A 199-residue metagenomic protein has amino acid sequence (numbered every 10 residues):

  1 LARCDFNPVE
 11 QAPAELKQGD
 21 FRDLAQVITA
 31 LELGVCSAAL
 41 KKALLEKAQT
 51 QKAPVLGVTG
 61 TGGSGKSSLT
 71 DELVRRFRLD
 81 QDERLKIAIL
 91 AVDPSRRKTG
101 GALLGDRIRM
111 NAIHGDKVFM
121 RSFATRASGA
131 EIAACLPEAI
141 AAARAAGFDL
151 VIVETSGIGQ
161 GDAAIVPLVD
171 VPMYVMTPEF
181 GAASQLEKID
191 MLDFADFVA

Functional and structural regions predicted by a protein language model:
L1-V55: Extreme N-terminal, non-catalytic leader segments that precede Walker-type/kinase nucleotide-binding cores
P13, F123-T125, A199: Short hinge/gating elements
K17-D20, I113, I165, K188: Generic alpha-helical segment signature
L31-A53, S64, L69, L73-V175: Nucleotide-state-sensitive switch-loop elements of NTP-binding domains
T59-G62: Residues at the beta-strand->loop junction immediately N-terminal to the Walker
T155-G159, L168-Q185, L192-A199: Conserved Switch II/interswitch segment of TRAFAC-class P-loop GTPases
